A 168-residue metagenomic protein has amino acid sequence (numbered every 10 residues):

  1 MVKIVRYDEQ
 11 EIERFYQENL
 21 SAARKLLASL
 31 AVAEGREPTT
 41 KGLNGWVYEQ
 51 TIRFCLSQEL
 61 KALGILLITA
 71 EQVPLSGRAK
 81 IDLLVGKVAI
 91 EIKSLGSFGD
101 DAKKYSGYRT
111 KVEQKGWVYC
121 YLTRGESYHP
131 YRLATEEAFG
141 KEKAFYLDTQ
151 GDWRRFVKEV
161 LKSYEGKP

Functional and structural regions predicted by a protein language model:
M1-I68: Interdomain/boundary linker segments immediately adjacent to catalytic/signaling cores
I65-V85: Active-site metal-binding core of divalent-cation-utilizing nuclease and nuclease-like domains
L67, W117-C120: Hydrophobic anchor at the start of a short beta-strand that flanks the dinucleotide cofactor-binding loop
L83-S94: Conserved catalytic cores of phosphodiester-cleaving nucleases, focusing on short active-site segments
A89, C120-T123: Structural beta-sheet core signal
K93-G107, H129-Y131: Active-site-adjacent loop/helix micro-motif of nuclease/hydrolase catalytic cores
T110-W117: Arginine/glycine-rich "motif VI" loop of SF2 helicases in the C-terminal RecA-like domain
L122-P168: Domain-level recognition of nuclease-like catalytic cores that cleave nucleotide substrates
